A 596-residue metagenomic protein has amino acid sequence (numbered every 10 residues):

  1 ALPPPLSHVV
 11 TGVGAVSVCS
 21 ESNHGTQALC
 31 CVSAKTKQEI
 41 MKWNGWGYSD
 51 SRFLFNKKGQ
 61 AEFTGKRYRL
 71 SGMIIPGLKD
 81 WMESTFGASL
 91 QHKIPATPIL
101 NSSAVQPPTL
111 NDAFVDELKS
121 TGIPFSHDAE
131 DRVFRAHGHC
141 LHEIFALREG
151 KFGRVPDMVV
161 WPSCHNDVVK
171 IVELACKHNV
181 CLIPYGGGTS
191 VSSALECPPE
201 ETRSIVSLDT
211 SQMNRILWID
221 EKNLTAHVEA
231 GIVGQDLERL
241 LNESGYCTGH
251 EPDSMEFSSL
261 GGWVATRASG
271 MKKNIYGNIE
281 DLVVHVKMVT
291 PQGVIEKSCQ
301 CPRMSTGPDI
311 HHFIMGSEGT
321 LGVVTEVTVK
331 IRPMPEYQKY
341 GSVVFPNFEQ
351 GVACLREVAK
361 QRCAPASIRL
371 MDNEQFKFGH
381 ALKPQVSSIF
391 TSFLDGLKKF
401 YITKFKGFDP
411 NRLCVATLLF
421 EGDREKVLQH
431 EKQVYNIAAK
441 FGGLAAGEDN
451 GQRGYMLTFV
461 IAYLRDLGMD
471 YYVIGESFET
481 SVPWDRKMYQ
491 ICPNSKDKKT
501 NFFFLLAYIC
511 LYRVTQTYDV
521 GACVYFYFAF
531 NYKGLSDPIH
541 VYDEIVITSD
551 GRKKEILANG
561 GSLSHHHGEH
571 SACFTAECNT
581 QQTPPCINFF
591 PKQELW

Functional and structural regions predicted by a protein language model:
A1-W596: Noncatalytic alpha-helical scaffold of FAD-dependent oxidoreductases
